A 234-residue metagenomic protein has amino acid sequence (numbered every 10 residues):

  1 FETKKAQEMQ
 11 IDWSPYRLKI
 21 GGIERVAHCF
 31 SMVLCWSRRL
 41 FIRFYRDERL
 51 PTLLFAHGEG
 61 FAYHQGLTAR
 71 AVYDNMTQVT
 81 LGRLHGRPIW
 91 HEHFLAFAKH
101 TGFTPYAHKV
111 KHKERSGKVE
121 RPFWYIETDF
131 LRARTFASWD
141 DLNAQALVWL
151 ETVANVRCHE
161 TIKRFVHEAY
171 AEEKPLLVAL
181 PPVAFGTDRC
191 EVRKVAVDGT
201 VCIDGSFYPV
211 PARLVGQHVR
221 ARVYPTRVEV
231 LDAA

Functional and structural regions predicted by a protein language model:
F1-L40, R49-T52, G186-I203: Mobile-element integrase/transposase regions, centering on the N-terminal DNA-binding/Zn-coordinating module
F1-R17, R83-H85, I89-E92, K163-P175: Basic, flexible linker segments flanking DNA-binding modules in nucleic acid-interacting mobile-element proteins
I42-G66, R70: Active-site beta-loop-alpha junctions of metal-dependent nucleic acid enzymes, especially the RNase H-like/DDE
L67-G86: Acidic/histidine-rich, metal-coordinating catalytic segments
Y73, L84-H85, P105-E127, D140-L142 (+1 more regions): RNase H-like two-metal-ion nuclease catalytic core shared by retroviral integrases and related mobile-element nucleases
R87-P105: Two-metal-ion acidic nuclease core segments, chiefly of the RNase H-like superfamily
F123-R222: Active-site-proximal acidic segments at structured loop/helix or strand boundaries that coordinate catalytic metals
